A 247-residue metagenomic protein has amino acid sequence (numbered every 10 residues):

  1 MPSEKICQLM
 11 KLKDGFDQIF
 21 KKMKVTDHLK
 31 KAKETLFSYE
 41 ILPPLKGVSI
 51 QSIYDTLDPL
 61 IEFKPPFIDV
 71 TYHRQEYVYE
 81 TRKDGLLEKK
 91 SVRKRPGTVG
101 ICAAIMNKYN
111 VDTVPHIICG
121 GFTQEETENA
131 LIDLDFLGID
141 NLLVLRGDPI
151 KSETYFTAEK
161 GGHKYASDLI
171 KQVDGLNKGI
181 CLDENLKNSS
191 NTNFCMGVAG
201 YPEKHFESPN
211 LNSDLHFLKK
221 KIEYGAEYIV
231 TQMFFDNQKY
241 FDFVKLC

Functional and structural regions predicted by a protein language model:
C7-Y39, C181-N193: N-terminal amphipathic alpha-helix/helix-capping segment at the start of soluble metabolic enzymes
K21-D27, Q51-P66, V70-Y109: Glycine-rich, positively charged N-terminal anion/phosphate-binding segment
L36-I53, V114-E125, C195-S213: Active-site mouth loops of central-metabolism enzymes
F37-P43, P66-V70, T113-I117, L142-V144 (+3 more regions): Hydrophobic faces of well-ordered beta-strands that scaffold small-molecule active sites in alpha/beta enzyme cores
P66-P96, P149-K160, A226-F243, C247: Glycine-rich, proline-tolerant flexible connector loops at the mouths of alpha/beta enzymes
K83-P115, G161-V198, Y240-C247: Alpha-helix-loop-beta-strand connector modules within alpha/beta enzyme cores
Q124-K171: Flexible, glycine-rich active-site loops centered on histidine and acidic residues that chelate a metal or position
C181, N185-E223, E227: Active-site/ligand-binding-proximal alpha/beta "capping" segment
